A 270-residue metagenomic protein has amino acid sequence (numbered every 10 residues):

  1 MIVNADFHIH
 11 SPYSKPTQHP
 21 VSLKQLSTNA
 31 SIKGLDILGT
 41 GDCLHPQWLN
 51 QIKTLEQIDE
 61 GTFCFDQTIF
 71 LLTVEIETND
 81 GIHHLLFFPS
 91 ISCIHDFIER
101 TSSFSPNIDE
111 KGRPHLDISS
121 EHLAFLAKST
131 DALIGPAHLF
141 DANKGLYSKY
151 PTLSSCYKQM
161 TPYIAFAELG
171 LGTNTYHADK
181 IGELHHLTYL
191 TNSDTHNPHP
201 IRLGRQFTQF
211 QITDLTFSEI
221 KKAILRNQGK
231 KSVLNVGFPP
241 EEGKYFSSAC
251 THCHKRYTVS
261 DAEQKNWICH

Functional and structural regions predicted by a protein language model:
M1, P46, E56-E60, I69-L72 (+4 more regions): C-terminal functional module detector
M1-N79: An N-terminally biased module of ancient metal coordination in phosphate/nucleic-acid-related enzymes
I2, L49-A165: Extended substrate/RNA-proximal surfaces in nucleic-acid metabolism proteins
A5-F7, I37-C43, L71-E75, G135-A137 (+2 more regions): Active-site neighborhood of phospho(di)ester-bond hydrolases with catalytic His/Asp-centered motifs
P12-S14, T40-L49, N79, D141-G145 (+2 more regions): Active-site environment of divalent metal-dependent phosphoester hydrolases
N29-A30, A127, I181-G182: Generic structural signal for hydrophobic
P162-I164, L184-Y189, Q206-F207: Glycine-enriched alpha-helix->loop->beta-strand junction motifs that scaffold or abut catalytic
A167-H177, G182-L184: Acidic/histidine-rich catalytic cores of soluble enzymes
